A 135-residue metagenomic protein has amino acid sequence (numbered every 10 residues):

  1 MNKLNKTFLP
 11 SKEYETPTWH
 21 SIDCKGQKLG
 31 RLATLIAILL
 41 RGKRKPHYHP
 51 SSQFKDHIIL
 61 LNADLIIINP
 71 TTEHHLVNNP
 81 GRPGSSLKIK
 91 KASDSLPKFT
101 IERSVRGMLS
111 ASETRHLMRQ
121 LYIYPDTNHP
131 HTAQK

Functional and structural regions predicted by a protein language model:
M1-T100, E113, K135: Ribosome large-subunit tunnel/peptidyl-transferase-proximal elements
E102-R106: Polyanion-binding loop/helix "lid" in catalytic or ligand-binding cores
T114-K135: Charged phosphate-binding loop/patch that engages nucleotide di/tri-phosphates or the phosphate backbone of nucleic
